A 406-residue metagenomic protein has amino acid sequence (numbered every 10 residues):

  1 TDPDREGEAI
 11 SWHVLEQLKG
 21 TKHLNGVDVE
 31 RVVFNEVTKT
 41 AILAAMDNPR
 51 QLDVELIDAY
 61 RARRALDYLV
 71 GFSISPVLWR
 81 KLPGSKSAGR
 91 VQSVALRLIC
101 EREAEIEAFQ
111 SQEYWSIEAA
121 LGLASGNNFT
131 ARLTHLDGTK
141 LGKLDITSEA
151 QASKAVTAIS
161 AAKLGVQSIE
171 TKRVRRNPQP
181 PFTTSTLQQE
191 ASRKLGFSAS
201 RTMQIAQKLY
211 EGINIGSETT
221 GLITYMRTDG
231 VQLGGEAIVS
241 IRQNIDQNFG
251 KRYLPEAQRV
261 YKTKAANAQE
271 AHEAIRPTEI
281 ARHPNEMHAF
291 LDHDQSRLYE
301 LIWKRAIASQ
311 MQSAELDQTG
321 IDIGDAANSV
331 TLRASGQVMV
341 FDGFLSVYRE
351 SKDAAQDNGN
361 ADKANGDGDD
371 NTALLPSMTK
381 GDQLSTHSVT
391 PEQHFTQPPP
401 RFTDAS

Functional and structural regions predicted by a protein language model:
T1-S406: Toprim catalytic domain recognition across nucleic-acid enzymes
